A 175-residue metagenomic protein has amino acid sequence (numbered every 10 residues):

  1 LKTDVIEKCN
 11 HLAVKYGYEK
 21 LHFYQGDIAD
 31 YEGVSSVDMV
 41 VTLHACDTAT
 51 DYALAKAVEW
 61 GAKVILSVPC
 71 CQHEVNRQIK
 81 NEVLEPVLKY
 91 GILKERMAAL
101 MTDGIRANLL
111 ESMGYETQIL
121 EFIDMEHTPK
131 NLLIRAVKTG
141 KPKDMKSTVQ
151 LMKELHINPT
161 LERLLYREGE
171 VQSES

Functional and structural regions predicted by a protein language model:
L1-S175: Class I S-adenosyl-L-methionine
